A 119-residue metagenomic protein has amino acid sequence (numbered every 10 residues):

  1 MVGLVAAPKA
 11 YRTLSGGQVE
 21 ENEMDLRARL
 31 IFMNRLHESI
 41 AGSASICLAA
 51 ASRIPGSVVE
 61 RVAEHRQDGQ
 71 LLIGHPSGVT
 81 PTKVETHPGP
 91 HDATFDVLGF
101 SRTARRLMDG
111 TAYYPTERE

Functional and structural regions predicted by a protein language model:
M1-E119: Non-transmembrane, aqueous-exposed alpha-helical and coiled segments at domain scale
